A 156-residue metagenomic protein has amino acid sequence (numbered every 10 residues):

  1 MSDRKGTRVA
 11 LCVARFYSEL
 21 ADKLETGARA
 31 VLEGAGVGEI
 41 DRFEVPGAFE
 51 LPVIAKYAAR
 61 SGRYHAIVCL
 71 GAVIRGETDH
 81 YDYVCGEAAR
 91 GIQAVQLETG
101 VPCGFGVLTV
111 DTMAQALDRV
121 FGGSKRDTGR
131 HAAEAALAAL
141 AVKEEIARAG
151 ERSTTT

Functional and structural regions predicted by a protein language model:
S2-E44: Glycine-rich phosphate/diphosphate-binding loop of Rossmann-like nucleotide-binding domains
R15-F16, V45, G71-V73, L108-M113: Short, ordered loop/turn segments at secondary-structure junctions
V31-A35, A58-G62, G91, V95-T99 (+2 more regions): Change "in soluble alpha/beta enzymes" to "in soluble alpha/beta proteins
G34-G62: Active-site rim loops that border cofactor/substrate pockets in soluble metabolic enzymes
I54-G91, Q96: Glycine-rich phosphate-binding loop
D82-T109, D127, H131: Short, acidic/small-residue loops that bind anionic groups at enzyme active sites
D111-R126: Phosphate-binding/catalytic loops
G123-T156: A charged, well-structured terminal subsegment
